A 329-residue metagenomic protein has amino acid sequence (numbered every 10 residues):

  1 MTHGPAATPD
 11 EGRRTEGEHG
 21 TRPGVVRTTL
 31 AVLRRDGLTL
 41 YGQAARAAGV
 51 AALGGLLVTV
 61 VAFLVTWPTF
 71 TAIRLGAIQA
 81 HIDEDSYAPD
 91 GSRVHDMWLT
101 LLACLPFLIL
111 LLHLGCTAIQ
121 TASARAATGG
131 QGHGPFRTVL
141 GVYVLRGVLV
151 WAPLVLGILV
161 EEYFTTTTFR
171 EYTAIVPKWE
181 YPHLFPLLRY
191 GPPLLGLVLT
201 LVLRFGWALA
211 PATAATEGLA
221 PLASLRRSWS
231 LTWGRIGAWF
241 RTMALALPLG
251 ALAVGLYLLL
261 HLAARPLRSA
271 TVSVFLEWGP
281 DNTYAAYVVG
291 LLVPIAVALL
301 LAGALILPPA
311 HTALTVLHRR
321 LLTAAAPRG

Functional and structural regions predicted by a protein language model:
M1-G141, W151: N-terminal membrane-targeting/anchoring modules of bacterial envelope and secretion proteins
T2-G17, V65-M97, G115, I119-Q120 (+3 more regions): Juxtamembrane transition segments at transmembrane-helix termini in multipass membrane proteins
P23-L53, Q131-L154, F185-P186, F205-G255: Interfacial aromatic "cap" segments that immediately flank transmembrane helices in multipass membrane proteins
G55-T66, P153-F169, A253-R265: C-terminal TM-helix exit segments that contain a strictly Trp-centered aromatic cap at the helix terminus
T69-W98, L154-P193: Long, highly hydrophobic alpha-helical transmembrane signal-anchor segments
M97-L114, L188-V202, L299: Alpha-helical transmembrane segments
C116, Q120, T128-W179: Internal, hydrophobic cores of structured domains that mediate oligomerization or house catalytic pockets within large
F169-P182, A220-R227, S269-D281: Membrane-interface interhelical connector segments
